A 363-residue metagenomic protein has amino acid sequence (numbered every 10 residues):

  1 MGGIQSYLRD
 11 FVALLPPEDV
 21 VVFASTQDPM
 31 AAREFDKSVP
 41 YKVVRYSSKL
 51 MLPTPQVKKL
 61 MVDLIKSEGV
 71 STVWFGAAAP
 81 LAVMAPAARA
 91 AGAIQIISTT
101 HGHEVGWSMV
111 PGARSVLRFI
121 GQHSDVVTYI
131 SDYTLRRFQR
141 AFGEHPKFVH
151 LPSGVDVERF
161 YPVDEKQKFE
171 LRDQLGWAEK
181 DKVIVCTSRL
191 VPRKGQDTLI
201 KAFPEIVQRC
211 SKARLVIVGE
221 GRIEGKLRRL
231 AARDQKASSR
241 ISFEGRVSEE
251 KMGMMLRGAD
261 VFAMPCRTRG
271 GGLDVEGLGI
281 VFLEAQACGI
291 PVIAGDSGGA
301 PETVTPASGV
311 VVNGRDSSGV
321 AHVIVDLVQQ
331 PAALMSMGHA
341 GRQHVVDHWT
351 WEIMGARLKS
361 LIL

Functional and structural regions predicted by a protein language model:
M1, S6-P53, T134, Q139-A141 (+1 more regions): N-terminal strand-loop element at the rim of the active site of nucleotide-sugar-dependent glycosyltransferases
F75-L81: Short His-centered aromatic/hydrophobic patch
Y133, G154: Carbohydrate-associated surface elements
R172, A178-K194, I200-P204: Conserved donor-binding/catalytic core segment of Leloir-type glycosyltransferases
G225-G253, D260-V261: Nucleotide-activated donor-binding/catalytic signature segment of Leloir-type glycosyltransferases, i.e., the conserved
R257-V275, I290: Acidic donor-binding loop of glycosyltransferase active sites
D296, T305-S317, D326-A332: Conserved acidic donor-binding segment of nucleotide-sugar-dependent glycosyltransferases
G319, D326, A333-D347, R357: A short, well-ordered alpha-helix in the C-terminal region of glycosyltransferases
